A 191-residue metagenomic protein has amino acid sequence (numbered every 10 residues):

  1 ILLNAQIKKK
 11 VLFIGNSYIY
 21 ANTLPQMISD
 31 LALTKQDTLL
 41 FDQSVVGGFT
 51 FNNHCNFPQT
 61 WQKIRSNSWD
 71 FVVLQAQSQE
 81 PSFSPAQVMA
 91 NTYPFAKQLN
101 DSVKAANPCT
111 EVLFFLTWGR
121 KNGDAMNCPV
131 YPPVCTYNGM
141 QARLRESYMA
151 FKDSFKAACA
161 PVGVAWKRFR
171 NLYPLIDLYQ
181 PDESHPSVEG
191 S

Functional and structural regions predicted by a protein language model:
I1-K8: Bacterial Sec-dependent N-terminal signal peptides
K8-L12, Y18-K97, S102, P108: Conserved SGNH/GDSL esterase-like catalytic core that processes O-acyl groups on lipids and polysaccharides
K63-V188: Alpha-helical cap/lid subdomain in secreted, periplasmic, or secretory-pathway luminal O-acyl-processing enzymes
